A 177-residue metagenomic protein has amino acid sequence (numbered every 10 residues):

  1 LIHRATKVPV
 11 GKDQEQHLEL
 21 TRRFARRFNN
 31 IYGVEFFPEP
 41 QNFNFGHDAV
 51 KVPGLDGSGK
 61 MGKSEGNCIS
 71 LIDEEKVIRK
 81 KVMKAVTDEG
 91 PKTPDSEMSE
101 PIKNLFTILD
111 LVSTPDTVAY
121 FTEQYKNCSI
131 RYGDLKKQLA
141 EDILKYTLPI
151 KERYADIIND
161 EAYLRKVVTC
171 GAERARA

Functional and structural regions predicted by a protein language model:
L1-Q14, I158: Conserved alpha/beta enzyme-core scaffolds, especially Rossmann-like or related mixed alpha/beta domains that build
Q16, R22-A177: Conserved nucleotide- and phosphate/pyrophosphate-binding catalytic cores in adenylate/nucleotidyl-handling enzymes
